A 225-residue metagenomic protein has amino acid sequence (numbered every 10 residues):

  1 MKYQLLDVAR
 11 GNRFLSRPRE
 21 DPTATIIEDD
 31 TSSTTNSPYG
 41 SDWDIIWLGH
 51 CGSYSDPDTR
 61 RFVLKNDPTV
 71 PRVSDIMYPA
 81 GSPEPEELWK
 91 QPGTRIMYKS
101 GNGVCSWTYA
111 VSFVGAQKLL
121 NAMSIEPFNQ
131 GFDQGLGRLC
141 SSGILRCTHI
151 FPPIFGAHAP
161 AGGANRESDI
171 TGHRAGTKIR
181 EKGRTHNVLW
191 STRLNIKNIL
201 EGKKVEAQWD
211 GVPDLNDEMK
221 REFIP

Functional and structural regions predicted by a protein language model:
K2-P225: An acidic/histidine-cluster motif and surrounding catalytic segment that typifies divalent-metal-assisted enzyme active
